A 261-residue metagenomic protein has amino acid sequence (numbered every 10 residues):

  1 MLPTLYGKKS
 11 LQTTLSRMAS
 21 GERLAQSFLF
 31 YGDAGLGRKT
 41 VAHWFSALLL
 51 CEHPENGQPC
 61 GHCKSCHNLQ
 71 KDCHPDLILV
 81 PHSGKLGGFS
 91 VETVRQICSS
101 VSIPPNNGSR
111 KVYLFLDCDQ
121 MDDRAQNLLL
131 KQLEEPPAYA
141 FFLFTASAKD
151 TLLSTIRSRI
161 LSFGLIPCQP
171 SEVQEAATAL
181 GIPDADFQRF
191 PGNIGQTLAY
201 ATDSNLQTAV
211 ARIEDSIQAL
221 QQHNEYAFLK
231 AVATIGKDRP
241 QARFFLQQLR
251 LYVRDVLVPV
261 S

Functional and structural regions predicted by a protein language model:
M1-A47, N56, S65-N68, A138-F141 (+1 more regions): Charged, glycine-rich active-site and insertion segments that engage polyanionic ligands
T14-A19, S90-V112, Q120, R124-K131: Conserved alpha-helical scaffold flanking the Walker A/P-loop in AAA+ ATPase domains
G21, C51, I103, E134-E135: Conserved amphipathic alpha-helical interaction elements at protein-protein interfaces in regulatory, energy-coupling
H53-P59: Residue-level signal for mature regions of secreted extracellular proteins and peptides
P59-F89: AAA+/P-loop NTPase substrate/partner-engagement loops
G108-V112, P137-L143: Loop/turn-to-beta-strand initiation segments
D117-M121, K149: Conserved Walker B
